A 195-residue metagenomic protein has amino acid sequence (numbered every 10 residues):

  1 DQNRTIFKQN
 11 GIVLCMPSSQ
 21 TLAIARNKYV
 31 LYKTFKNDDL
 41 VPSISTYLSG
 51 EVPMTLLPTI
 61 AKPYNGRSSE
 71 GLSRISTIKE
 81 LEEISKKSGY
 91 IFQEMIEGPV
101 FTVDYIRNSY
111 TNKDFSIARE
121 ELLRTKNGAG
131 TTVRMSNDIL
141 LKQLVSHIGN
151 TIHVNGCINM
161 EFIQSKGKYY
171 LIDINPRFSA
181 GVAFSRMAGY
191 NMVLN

Functional and structural regions predicted by a protein language model:
D1-F7: N-terminal glycine-rich "phosphate-gripper" loop used for MgATP/nucleotide binding and carboxylate activation
Q2, E70-L72, A183: Short glycine-/acidic-enriched loop or helix-start segments at secondary-structure transitions that form or flank
K8-S76: A conserved helix-loop-beta module that forms one wall/lid of the active-site cleft in ATP-utilizing catalytic domains
K28-Y32, L81, K142, V193-L194: A general structural signal for well-ordered alpha-helical segments in protein cores
N37, V41-I44, P58-A61, S68-G98 (+2 more regions): Conserved ATP-binding module of the ATP-grasp superfamily
S88, Q93-C157, Q164, N175-L194: ATP-dependent carboxylate/phosphate-activation module, predominantly the ATP-grasp catalytic core and closely related
K168-Y169: Conserved protein kinase catalytic/activation segment
